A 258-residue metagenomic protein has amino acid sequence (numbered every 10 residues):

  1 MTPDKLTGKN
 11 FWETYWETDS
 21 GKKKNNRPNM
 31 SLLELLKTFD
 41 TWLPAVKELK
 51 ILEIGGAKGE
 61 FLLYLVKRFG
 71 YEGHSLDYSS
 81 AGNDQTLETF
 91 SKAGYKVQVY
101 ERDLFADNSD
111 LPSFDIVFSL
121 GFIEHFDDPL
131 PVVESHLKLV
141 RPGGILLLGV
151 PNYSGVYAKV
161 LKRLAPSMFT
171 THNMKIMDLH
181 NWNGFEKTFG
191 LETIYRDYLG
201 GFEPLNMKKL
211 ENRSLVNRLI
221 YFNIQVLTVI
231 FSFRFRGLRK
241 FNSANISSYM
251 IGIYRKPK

Functional and structural regions predicted by a protein language model:
M1-P112, I116, L120, N245-M250: Conserved N-terminal segment of class I S-adenosyl-L-methionine
T14-Y15, K23-M30, Y78, F105 (+2 more regions): S-adenosyl-L-methionine-dependent methyltransferase catalytic module, highlighting the catalytic core
E48, G70, G94-K96, G143 (+2 more regions): A generic structural signal for alpha->beta connector loops
L111-F114, D128, P142: Active-site acidic short loop of glycosyltransferases
G121-H125: A short His-aromatic
